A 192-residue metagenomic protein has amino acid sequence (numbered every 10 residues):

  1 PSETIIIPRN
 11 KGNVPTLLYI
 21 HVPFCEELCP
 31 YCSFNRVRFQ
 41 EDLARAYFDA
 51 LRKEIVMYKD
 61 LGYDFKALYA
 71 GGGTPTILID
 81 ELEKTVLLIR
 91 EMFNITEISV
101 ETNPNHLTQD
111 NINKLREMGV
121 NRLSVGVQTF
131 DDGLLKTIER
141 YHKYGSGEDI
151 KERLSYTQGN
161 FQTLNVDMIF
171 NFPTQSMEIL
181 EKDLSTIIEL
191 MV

Functional and structural regions predicted by a protein language model:
P1-Y19, L61-D64: N-terminal [4Fe-4S]-dependent radical SAM core
I5, R9-G12, Y31, Y69 (+1 more regions): General secondary-structure edge motif
Y19-H21, S124: Structured core elements
H21-R36: Local cysteine-cluster metal-coordination motifs and their immediate loop/turn environment, predominantly Fe-S cluster
R36-V192: Conserved non-cysteine loop/helix-boundary elements of the Radical SAM core domain that shape
